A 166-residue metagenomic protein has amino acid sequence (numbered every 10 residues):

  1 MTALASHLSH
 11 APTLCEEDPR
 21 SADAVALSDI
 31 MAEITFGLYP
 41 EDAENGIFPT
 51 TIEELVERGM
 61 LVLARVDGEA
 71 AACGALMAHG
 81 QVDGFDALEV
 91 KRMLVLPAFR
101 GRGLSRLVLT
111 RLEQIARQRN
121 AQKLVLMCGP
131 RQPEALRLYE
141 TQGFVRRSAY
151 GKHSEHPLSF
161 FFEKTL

Functional and structural regions predicted by a protein language model:
T2-A5: Actinobacteria-biased recognition of intrinsically disordered, low-complexity terminal regions
H7-K91, L96-P97, L109-R111, I115 (+2 more regions): Acetyl-CoA-dependent GNAT
L8-P12, Q122-V125, G129-Q142, S148-L166: C-terminal "cap" of GNAT-fold acetyltransferases
G68, G103, N120: Conserved G/P- and acidic residue-centered "switch" motifs that form tight phosphate/ATP-binding loops in soluble
L96-A98, R102, P130: Active-site acidic-Proline motif in GNAT/NAT acetyltransferases
R102, R106, T110: Residues forming the Rossmann-fold NAD(P)(H) cofactor-binding site
L109, I115-M127: Conserved GNAT acetyl-CoA-binding A-motif
